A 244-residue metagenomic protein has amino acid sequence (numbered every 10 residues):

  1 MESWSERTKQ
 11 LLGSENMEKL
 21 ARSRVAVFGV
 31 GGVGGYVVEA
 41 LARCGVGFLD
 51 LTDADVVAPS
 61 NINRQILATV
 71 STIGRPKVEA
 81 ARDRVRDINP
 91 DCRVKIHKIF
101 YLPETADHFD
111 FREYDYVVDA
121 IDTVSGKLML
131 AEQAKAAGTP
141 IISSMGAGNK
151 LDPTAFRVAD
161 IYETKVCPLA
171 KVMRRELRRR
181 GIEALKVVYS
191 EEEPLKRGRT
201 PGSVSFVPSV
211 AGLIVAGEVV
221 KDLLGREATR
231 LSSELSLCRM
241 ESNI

Functional and structural regions predicted by a protein language model:
M1-V25: N-terminal charged helix/coil linker that caps or initiates catalytic domains
A21, F109-Y116, I121-M129, A136 (+4 more regions): Glycine-rich phosphate/adenylate-binding loop
V27-G29, T52: Conserved N-terminal Rossmann-fold NAD(P)-binding element of oxidoreductases
V33-G34: Hydrophobic/small residue at the entry helix of a nucleotide-binding pocket
R43-F48, A136: Conserved S-adenosyl-L-methionine
V46, L51-N89: Glycine-rich phosphate-binding loop and adjoining beta1-alpha1-beta2 segment of Rossmann-like nucleotide-binding folds
K98-A106: Conserved SAM/SAH-binding loop
